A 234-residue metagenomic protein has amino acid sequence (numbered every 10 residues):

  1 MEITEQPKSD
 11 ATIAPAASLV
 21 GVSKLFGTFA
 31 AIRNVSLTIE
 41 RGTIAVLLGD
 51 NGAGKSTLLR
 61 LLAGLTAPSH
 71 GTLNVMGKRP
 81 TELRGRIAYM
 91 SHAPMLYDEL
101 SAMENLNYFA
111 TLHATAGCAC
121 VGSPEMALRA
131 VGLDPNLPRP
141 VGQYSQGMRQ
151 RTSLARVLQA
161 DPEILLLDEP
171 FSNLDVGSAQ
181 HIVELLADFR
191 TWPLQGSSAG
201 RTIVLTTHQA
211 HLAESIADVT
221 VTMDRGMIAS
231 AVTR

Functional and structural regions predicted by a protein language model:
L48-D50: The feature captures the beta-strand-to-loop junction immediately N-terminal to the Walker
A63: Helix-to-loop junction immediately C-terminal to a conserved catalytic motif
G71-G85, S230: Conserved ABC transporter NBD signature motif
N107, T111, A119-N136: Conserved ABC ATPase "signature" region
L165-D168: Catalytic Walker B motif of ABC-type/P-loop ATPase nucleotide-binding domains
